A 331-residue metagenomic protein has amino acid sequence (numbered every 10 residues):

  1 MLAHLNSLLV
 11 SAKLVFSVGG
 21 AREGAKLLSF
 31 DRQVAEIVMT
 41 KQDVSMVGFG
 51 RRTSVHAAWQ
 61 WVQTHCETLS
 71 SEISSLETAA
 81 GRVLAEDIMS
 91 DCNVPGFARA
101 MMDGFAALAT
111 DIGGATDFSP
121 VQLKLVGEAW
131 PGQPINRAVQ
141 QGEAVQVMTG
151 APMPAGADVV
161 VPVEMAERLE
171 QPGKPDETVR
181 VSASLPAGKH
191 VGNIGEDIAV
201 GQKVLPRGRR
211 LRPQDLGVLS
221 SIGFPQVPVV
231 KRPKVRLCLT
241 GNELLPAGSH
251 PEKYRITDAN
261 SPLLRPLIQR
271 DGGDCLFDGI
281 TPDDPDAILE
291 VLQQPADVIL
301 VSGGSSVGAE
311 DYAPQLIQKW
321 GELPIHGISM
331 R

Functional and structural regions predicted by a protein language model:
L2-V10: Extreme N-terminal basic, low-complexity initiation segments that serve as generic localization/processing leaders
F16, F30-D117: Short, low-complexity N-terminal leaders and the immediately following helix N-cap/first helix
G19-G20, G24, G104: Residue-identity detector for glycine
T40-T53, A106-P282: Short, glycine/charged-enriched hinge/interface segments at domain edges or termini
P95-A98, N193-I194, I328: Short Gly/Pro-enriched turn/cap motifs at secondary-structure boundaries
R255, S261, R270-R331: Short glycine/threonine-rich loop/turn motifs
